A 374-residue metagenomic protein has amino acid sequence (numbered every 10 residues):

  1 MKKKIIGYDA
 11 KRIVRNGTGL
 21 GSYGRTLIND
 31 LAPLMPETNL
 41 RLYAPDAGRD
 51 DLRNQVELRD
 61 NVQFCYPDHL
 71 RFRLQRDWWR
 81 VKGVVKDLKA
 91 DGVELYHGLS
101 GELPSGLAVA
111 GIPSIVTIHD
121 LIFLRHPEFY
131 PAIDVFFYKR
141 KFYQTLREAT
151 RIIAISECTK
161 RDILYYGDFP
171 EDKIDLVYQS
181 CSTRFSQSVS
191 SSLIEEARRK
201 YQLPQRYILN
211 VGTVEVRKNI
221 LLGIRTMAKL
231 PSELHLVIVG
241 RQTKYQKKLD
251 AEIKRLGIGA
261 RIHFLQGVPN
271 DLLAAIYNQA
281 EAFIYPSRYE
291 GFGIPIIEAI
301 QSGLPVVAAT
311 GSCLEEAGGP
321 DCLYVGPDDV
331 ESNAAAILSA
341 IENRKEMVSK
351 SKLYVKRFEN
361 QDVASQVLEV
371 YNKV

Functional and structural regions predicted by a protein language model:
M1-V374: Carbohydrate transferase catalytic cores enriched for Leloir-type hexosyltransferases
